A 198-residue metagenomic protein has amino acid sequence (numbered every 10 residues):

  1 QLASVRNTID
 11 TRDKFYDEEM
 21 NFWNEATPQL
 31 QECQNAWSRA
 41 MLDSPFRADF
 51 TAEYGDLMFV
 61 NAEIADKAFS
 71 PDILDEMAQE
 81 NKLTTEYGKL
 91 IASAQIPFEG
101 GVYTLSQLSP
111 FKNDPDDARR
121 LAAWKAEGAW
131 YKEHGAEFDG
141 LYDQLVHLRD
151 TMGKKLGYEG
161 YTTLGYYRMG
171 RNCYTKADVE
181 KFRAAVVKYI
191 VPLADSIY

Functional and structural regions predicted by a protein language model:
Q1-I197: A well-structured
